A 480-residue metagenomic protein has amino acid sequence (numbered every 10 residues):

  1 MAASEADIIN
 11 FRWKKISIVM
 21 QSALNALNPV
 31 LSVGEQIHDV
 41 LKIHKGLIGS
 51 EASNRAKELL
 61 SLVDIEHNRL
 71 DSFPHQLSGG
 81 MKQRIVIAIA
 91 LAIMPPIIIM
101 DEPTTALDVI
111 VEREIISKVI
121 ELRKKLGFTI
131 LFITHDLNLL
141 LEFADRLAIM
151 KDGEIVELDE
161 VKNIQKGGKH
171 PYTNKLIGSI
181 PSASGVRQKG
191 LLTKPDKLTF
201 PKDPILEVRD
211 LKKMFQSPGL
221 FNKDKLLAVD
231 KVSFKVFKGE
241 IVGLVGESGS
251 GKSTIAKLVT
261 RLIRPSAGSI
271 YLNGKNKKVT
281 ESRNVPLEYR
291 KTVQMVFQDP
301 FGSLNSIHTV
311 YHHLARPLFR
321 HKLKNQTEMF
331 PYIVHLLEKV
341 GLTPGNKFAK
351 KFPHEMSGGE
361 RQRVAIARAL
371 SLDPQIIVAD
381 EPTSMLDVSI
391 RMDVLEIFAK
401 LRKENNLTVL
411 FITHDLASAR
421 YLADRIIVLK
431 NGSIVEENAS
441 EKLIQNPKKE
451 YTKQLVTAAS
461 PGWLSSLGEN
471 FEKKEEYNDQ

Functional and structural regions predicted by a protein language model:
E51-N68, E328-K347: Conserved ABC ATPase "signature" region
I85, A90-L91, V364, L370: ABC ATPase C-loop
A92-P96, S371-Q375: A short, proline-enriched helix->beta-strand linker immediately N-terminal to the Walker B motif in ABC-type P-loop
L140-E142, A419-Y421: A short, surface-exposed alpha-helical micro-motif characterized by mixed small hydrophobic and charged/polar residues
I155-D159, G167, E437-N438: ABC ATPase "signature
V245-E247: The feature captures the beta-strand-to-loop junction immediately N-terminal to the Walker
T260: Helix-to-loop junction immediately C-terminal to a conserved catalytic motif
